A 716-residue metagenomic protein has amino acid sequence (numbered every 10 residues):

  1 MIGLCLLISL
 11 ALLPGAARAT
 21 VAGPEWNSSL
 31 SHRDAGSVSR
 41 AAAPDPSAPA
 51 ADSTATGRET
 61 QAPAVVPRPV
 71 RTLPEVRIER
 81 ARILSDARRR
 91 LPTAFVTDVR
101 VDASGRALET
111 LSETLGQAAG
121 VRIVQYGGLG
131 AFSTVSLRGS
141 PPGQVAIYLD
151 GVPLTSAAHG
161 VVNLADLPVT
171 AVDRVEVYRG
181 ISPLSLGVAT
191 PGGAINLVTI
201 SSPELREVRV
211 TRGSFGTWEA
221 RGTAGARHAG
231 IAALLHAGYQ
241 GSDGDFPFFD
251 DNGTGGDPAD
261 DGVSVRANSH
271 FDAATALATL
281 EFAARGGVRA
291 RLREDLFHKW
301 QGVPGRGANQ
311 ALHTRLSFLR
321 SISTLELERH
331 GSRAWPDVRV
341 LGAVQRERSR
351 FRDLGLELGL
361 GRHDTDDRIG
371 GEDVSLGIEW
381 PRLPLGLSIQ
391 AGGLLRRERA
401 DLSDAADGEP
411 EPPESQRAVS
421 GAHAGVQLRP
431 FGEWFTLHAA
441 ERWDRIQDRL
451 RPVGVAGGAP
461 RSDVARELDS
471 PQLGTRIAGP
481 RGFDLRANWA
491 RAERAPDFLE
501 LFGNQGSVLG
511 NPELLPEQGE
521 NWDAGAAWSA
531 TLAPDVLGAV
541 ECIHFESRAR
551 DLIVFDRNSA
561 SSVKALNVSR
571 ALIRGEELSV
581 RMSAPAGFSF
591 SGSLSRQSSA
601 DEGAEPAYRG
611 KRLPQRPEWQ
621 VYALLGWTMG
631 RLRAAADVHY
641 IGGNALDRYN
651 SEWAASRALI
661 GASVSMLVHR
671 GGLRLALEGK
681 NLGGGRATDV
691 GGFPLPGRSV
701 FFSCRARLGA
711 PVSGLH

Functional and structural regions predicted by a protein language model:
P74-R106, T134, P142: N-terminal periplasmic "start-of-domain" segments of outer-membrane beta-barrel proteins
E79, S112-S156, D173: Extracytoplasmic beta-strand/coil segments of soluble accessory domains associated with Gram-negative outer-membrane
V152-R179, V198: Short acidic/polar hinge/loop motifs at secondary-structure boundaries that mediate gating or recognition
A194, T199-R227, L235-Y239, S264-S269 (+1 more regions): Short strand-turn segments of transmembrane beta-barrel domains in outer membranes, especially the first one or two
E204, A226-L316: Periplasmic-side early beta-strands and strand-to-turn transitions of outer-membrane beta-barrels
L235-G238, D337-D353, A400, A478 (+3 more regions): Membrane-embedded beta-barrel scaffold of Gram-negative outer-membrane proteins
A283-H298, F318-R461, A465-E467, R476-P480 (+4 more regions): Face-selective signature of the C-terminal outer-membrane beta-barrel domain
R396, P430-A440, D444-I446, L537-R548 (+4 more regions): Gram-negative outer-membrane beta-barrel transporters
